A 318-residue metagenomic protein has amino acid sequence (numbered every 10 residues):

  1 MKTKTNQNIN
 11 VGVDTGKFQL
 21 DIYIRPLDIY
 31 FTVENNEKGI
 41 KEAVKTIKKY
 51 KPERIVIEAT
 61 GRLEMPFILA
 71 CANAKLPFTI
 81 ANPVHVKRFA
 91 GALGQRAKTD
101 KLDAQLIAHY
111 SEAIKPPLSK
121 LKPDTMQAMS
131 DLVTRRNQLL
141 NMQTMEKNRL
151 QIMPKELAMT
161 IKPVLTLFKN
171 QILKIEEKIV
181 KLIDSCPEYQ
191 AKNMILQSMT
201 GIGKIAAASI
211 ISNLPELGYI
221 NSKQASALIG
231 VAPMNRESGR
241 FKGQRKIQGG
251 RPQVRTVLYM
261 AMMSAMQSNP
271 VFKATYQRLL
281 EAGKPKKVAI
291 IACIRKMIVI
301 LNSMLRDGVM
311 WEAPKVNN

Functional and structural regions predicted by a protein language model:
K2-R25, I107, A208: Gly/Thr-rich phosphate-binding beta-strand-loop-beta motif of the actin/hexokinase/Hsp70
R25-R54: Nucleic-acid-processing active sites and adjacent nucleic-acid-binding tracks, predominantly divalent metal-dependent
P52-L63: Short glycine-rich phosphate-binding loop at a beta-alpha junction
T79-M199: Long, charge-rich intrinsically disordered scaffolds of nucleic-acid metabolism proteins
K192-N213, A225: Helix-hairpin-helix
A208-A282, K286, A313, N318: Phosphate-backbone recognition surface of nucleic-acid-processing proteins
E281-N318: Basic, amphipathic alpha-helical segments enriched in Lys/Arg and hydrophobic/aromatic residues
